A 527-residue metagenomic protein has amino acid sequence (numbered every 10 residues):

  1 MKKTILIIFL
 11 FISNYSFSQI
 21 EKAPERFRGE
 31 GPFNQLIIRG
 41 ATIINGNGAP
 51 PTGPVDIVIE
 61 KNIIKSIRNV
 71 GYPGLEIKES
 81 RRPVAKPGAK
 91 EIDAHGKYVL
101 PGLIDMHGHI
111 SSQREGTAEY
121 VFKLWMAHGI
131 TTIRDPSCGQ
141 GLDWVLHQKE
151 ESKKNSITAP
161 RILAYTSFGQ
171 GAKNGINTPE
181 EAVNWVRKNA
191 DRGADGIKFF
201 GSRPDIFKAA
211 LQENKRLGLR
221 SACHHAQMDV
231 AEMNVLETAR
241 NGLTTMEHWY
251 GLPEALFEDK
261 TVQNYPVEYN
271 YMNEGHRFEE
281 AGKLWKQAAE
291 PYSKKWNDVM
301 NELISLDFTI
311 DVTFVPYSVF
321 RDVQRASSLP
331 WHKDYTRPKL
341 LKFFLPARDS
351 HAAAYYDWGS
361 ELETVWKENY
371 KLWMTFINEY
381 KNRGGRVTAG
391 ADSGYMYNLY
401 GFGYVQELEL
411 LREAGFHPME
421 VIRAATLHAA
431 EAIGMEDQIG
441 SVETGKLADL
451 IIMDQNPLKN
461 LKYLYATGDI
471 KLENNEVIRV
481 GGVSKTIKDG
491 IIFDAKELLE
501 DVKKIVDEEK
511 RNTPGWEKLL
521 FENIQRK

Functional and structural regions predicted by a protein language model:
M1-I20: Bacterial Sec-dependent N-terminal signal peptides
I20-N34, I43, A49-L100: Histidine-rich, glycine-flanked metal-binding segment
A41-I43, Y355-V365, Y370, T375 (+3 more regions): C-terminal helical cap
R82-N155, N174-E180, M233-T238, K260: Metal-associated gating/positioning segment near the N- to mid-region
V121-L142, A159-G169, A190-S202, L211 (+4 more regions): Divalent metal-dependent hydrolysis catalytic cores, especially in the metallo-beta-lactamase
S167-L217, T244-T245, Y269-E290: Active-site gating/metal-coordination segments in enzymes
K188-D195, L252-E409, E413-A414, E509-P514 (+1 more regions): Active-site neighborhoods of metal-dependent hydrolases
T444-K503: C-terminal cap of metal-dependent C-N hydrolases
